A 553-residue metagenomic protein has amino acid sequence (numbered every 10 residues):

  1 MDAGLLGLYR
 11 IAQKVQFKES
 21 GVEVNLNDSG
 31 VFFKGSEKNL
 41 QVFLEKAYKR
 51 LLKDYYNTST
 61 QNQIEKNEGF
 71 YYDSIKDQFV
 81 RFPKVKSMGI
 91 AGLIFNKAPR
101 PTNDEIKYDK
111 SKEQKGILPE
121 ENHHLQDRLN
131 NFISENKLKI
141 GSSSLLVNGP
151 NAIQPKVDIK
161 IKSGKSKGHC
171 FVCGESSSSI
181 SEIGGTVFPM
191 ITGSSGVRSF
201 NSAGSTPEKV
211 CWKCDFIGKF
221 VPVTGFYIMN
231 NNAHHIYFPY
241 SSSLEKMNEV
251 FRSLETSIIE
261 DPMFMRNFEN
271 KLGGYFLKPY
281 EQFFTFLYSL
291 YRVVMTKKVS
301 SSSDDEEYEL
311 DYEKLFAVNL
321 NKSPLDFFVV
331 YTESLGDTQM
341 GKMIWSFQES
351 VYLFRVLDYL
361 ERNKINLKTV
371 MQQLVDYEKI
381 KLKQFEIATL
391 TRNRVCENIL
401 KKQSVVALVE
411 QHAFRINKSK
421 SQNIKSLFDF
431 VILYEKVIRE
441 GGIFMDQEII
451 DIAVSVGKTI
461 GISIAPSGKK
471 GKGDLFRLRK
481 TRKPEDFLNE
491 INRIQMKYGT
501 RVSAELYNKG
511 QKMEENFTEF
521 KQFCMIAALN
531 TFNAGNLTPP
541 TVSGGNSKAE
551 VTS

Functional and structural regions predicted by a protein language model:
M1-D127, N131, E306-S553: Long, contiguous all-alpha helical interaction modules
N103-N267: Basic, glycine-/proline-tolerant helical and adjacent loop/strand elements that line or dock onto nucleic-acid
S179, F220, T224, F264 (+5 more regions): Intrinsically disordered or highly flexible coil/loop and linker segments, enriched in small and charged/polar residues
I191-F385: Domain-exit/linker segments immediately C-terminal to small folded modules
